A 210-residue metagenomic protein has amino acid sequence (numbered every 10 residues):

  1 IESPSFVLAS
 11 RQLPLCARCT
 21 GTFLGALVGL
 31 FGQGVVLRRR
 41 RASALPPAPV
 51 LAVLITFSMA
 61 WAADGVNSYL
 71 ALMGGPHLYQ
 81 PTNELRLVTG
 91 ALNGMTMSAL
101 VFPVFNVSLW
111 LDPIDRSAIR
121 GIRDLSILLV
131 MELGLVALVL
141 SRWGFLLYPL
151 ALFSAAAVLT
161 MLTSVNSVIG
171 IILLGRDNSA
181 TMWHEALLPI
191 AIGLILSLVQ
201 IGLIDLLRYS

Functional and structural regions predicted by a protein language model:
I1-L13, A17-G29, Q33-S210: Secretory/periplasmic and organellar redox-cofactor proteins
